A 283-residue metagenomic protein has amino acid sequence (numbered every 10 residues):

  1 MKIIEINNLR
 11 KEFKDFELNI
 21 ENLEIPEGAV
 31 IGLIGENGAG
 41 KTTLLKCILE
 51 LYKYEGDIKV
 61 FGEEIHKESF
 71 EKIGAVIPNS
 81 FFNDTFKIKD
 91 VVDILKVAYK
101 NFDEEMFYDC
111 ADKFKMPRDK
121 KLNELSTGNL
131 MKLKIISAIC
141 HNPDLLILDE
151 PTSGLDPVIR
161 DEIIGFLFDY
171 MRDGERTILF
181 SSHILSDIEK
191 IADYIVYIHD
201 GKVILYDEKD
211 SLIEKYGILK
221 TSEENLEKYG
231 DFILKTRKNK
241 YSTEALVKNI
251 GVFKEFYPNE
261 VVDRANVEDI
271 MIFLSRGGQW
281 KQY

Functional and structural regions predicted by a protein language model:
I6-L9, F16-P26, G56: Conserved beta-strand
I31-E36: The feature captures the beta-strand-to-loop junction immediately N-terminal to the Walker
G56-S69: Conserved ABC transporter NBD signature motif
A75-K134: ABC-family P-loop ATPase nucleotide-binding domains
L146-E150: Catalytic Walker B motif of ABC-type/P-loop ATPase nucleotide-binding domains
I164-V247: ABC transporter nucleotide-binding domain
I233-Y283: C-terminal coupling/interaction segments
